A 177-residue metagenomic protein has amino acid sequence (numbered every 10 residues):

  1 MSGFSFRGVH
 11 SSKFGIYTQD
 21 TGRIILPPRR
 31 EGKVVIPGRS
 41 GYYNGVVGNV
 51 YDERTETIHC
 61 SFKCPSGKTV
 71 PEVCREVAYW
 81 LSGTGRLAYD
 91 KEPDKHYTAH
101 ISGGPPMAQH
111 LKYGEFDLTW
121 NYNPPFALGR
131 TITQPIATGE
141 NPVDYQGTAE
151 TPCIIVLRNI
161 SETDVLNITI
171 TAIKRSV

Functional and structural regions predicted by a protein language model:
M1-V177: Extracellular/virion structural assembly segments
